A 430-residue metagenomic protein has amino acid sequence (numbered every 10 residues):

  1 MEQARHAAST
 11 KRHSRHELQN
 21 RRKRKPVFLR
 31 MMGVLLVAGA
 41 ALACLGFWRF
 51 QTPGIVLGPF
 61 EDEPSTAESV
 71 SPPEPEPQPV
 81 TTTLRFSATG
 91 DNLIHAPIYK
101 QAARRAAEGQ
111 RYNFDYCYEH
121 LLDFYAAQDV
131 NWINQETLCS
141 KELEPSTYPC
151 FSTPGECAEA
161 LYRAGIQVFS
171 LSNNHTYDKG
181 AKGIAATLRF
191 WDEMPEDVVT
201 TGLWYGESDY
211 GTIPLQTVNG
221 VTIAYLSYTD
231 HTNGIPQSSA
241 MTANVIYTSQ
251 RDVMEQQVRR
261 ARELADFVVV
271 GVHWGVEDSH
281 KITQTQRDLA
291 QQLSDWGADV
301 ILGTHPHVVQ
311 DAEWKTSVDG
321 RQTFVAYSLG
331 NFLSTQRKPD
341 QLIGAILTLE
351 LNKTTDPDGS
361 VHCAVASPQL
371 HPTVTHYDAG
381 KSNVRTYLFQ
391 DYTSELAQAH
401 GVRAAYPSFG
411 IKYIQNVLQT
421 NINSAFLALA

Functional and structural regions predicted by a protein language model:
E2-R5, H13-E17, R30-A430: Acidic, metal/ion-coordinating pockets
R21-K23: Polyanion-binding surface elements
K25-V27: Membrane-interface anchoring determinants
